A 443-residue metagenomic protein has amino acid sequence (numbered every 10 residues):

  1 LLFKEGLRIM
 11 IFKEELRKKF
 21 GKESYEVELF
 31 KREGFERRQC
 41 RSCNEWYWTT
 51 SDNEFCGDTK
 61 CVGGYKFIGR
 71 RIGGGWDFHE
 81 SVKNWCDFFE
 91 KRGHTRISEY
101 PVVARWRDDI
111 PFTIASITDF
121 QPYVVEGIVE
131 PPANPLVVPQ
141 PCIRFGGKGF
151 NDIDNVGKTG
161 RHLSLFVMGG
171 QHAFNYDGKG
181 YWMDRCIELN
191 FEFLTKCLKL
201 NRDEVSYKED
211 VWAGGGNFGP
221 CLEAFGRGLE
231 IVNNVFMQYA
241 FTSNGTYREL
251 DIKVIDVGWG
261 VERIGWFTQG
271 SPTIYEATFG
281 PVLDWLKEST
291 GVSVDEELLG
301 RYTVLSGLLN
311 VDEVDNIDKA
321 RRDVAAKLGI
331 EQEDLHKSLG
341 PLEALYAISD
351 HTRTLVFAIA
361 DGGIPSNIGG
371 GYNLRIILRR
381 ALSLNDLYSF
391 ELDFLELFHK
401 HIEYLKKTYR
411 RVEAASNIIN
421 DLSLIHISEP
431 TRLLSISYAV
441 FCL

Functional and structural regions predicted by a protein language model:
G6-K31: Short, intrinsically disordered terminal segments enriched in charged and Pro/Gly residues
V27-F35, W46-T50: Short, flexible, mixed-charge glycine/proline-rich loop motifs that serve as phosphate/nucleic-acid-contacting
C40-C43, C56: Short cysteine-rich clusters marking metal-coordination/redox-active sites
S51-G64: Cysteine-rich micro-motifs
K66-I376, N385-H401, R410, A414 (+2 more regions): Structured aminoacyl-transfer and RNA-binding surfaces used for tRNA recognition/handling in the translation apparatus
A381: Aromatic/basic-lined ligand-recognition segments that form π-stacking hydrophobic pockets flanked by Lys/Arg to engage
I425-E429, L433-L443: Single conserved hydrophobic/aromatic residue that forms the stacking wall/gate of nucleotide- or nucleobase-binding
